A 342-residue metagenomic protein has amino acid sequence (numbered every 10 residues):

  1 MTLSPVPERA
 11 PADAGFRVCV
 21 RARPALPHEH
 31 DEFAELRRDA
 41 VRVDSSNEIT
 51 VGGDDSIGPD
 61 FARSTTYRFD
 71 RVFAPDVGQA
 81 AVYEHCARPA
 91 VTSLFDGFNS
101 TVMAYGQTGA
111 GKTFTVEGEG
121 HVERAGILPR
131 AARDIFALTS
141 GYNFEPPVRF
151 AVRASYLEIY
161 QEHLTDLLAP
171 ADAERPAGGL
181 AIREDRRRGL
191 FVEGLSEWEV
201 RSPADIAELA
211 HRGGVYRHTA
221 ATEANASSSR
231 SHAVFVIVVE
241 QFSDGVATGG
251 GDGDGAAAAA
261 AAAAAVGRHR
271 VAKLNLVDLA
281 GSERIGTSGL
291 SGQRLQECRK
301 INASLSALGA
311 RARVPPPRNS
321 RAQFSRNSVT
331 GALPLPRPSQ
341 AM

Functional and structural regions predicted by a protein language model:
T2-A110, E117-M342: P-loop NTPase "switch/coupling" elements that transmit nucleotide state to mechanical/effector output
